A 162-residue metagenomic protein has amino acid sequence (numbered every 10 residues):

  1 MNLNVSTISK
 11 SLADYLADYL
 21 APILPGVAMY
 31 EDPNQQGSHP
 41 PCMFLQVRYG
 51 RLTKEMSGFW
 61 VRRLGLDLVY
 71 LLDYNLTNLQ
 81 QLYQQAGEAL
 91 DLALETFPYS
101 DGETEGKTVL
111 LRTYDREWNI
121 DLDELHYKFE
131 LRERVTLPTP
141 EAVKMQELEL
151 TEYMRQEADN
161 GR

Functional and structural regions predicted by a protein language model:
M1-Y30, R51-R162: Charged, amphipathic alpha-helical segments and their flanking helix caps
M29-H39: Short acidic low-complexity segments
P40-R48: A short, hydrophobic beta-strand-centered structural micro-motif
